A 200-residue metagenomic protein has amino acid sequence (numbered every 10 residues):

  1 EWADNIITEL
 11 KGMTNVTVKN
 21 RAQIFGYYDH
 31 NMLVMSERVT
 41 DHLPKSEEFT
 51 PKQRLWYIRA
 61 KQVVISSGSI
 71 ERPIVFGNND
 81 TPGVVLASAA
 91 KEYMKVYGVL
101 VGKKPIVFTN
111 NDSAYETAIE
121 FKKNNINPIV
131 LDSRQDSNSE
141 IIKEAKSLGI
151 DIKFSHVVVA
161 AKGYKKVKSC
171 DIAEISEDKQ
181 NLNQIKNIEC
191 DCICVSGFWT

Functional and structural regions predicted by a protein language model:
E1-T200: Residues forming the flavin
